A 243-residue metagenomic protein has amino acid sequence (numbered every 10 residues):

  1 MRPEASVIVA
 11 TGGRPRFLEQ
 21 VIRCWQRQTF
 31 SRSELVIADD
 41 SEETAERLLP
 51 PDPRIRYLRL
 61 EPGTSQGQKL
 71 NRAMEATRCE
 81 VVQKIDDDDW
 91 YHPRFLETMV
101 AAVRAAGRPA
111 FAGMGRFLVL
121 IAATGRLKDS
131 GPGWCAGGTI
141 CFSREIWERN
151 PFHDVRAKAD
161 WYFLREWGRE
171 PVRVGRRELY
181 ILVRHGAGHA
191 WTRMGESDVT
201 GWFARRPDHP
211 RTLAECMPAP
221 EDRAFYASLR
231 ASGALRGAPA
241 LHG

Functional and structural regions predicted by a protein language model:
P3-S6, E34, Y162: Cell-envelope/extracellular polymer assembly enzymes that use nucleotide-activated donors
R23-R32: Short, acidic, metal-binding catalytic loop of nucleotide-sugar glycosyltransferases
S31, I37-R47, D86: A conserved acidic beta->alpha catalytic loop
L60-T77: Glycine-rich, basic loop-to-helix element that forms the pyrophosphate-binding segment of sugar-nucleotide handling
V82: Short aromatic/hydrophobic "clamp" motif used to bind/position activated sugar donors
R94-R126: Conserved donor NDP-sugar-binding/catalytic core segment of glycosyltransferases
G115, V172-Y180, R184: Catalytic beta-strand/loop signature of glycosyltransferases that borders the donor
R156-F163: Acidic donor-binding loop at a coil-to-helix junction in glycosyltransferase catalytic cores that engages
